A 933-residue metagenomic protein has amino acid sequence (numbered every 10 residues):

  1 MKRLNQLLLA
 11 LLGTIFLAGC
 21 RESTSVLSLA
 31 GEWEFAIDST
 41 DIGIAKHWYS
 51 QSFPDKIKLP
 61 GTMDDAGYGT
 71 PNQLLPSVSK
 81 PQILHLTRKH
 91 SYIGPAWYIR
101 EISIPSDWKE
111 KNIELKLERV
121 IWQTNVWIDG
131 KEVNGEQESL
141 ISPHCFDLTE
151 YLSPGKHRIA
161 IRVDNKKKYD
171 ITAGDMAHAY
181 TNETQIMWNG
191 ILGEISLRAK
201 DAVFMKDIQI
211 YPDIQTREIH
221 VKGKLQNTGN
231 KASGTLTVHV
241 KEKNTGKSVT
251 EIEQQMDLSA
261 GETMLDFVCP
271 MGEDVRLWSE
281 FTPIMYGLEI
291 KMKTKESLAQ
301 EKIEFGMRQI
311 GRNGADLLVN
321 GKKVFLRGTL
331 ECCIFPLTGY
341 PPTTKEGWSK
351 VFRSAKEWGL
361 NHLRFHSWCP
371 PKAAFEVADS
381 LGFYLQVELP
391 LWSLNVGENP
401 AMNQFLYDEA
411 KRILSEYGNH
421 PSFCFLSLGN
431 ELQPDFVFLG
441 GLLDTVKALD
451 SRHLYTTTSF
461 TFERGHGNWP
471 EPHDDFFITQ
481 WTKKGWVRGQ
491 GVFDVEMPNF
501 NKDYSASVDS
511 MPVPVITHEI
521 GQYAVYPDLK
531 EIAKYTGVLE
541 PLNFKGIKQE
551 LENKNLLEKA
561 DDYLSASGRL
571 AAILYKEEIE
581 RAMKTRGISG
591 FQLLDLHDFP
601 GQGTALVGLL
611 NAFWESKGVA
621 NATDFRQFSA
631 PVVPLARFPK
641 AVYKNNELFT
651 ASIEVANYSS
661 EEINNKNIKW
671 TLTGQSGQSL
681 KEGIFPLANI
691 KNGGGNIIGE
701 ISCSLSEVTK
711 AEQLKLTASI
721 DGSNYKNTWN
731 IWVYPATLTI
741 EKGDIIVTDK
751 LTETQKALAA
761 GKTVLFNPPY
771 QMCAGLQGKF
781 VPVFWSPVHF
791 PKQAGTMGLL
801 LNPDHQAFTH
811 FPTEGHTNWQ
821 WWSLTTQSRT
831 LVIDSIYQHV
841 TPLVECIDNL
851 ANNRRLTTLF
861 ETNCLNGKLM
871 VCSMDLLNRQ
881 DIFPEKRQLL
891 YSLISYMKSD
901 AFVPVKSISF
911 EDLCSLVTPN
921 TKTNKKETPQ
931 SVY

Functional and structural regions predicted by a protein language model:
C20-K80, R162, K166-Y169, T245 (+3 more regions): Accessory carbohydrate-binding/adhesion or oligomerization-edge regions at the termini of glycan-active proteins
F35-T40, G67, R88-F204, T228 (+3 more regions): Accessory beta-strand-rich segments of carbohydrate-active enzymes
A66-I104, W108-K116, I121-I128, N134-E138 (+8 more regions): Active-site-adjacent substrate/metal-binding segments within catalytic domains of carbohydrate-active enzymes
I128, E218-M256, L265, L648-L687 (+2 more regions): Beta-strand-rich binding/interaction modules
S153-K156, K224-G311, E707-L738: Extended acidic/polar, glycine-enriched regions that form or flank non-catalytic beta-rich accessory modules
F352, H362-L610: Substrate-binding/catalytic cleft of secreted carbohydrate-active enzymes, primarily glycoside hydrolases
M497-P498, Y770-A774, S786-P884, F902-Y933: Catalytic beta-strand/loop cores that center a nucleophilic Ser/Cys/Thr and support acyl-enzyme chemistry
G743-P787, N866, C872, L893: Short alpha-beta junction capping motif
